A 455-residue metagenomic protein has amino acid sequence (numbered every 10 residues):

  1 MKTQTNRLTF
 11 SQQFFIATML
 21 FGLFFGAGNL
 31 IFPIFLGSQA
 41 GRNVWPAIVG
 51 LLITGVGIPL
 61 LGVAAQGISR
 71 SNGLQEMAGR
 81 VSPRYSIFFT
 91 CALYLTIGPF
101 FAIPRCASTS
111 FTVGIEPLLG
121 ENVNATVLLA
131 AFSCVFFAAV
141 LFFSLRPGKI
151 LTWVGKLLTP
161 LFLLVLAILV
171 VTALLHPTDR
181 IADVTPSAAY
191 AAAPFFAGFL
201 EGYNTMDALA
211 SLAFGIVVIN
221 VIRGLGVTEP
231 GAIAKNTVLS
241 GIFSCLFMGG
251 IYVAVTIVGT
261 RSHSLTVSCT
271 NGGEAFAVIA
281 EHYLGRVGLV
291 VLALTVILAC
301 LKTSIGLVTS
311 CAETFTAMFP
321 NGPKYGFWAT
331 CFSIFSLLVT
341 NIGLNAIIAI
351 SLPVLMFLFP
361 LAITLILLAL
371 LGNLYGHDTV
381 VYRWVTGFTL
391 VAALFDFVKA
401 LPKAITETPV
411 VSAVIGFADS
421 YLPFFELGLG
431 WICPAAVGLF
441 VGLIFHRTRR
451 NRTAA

Functional and structural regions predicted by a protein language model:
F15-F25, L95, T172-D179, A188-V255 (+4 more regions): Hydrophobic, membrane-embedded alpha-helices of multi-pass small-molecule transporters
G57, L61-G62, L161-A173, V238-H263 (+2 more regions): Selective recognition of specific alpha-helical transmembrane segments in multi-pass small-molecule
I68-N72, E76, V135-L158, G224-V227 (+2 more regions): Membrane-water interface regions at transmembrane-helix termini and the short interhelical loops of multi-pass membrane
G73-G79, I251-L301, V308, A317 (+1 more regions): TM-loop-TM module centered on a large, flexible mid-protein loop between adjacent transmembrane helices in multi-pass
P99, I103, L163-Y190, A208-L209 (+4 more regions): Hydrophobic alpha-helical segments and their helix-loop junctions in multi-pass secondary transporters
S144-A173, S351-I363, Y382-A392: Membrane-interface loop-to-helix entry segments
R146-L157, F195, V218-F247, S264-A277 (+2 more regions): Hydrophobic, small-residue-rich membrane helices and short re-entrant helix-turn-helix hairpins that build
H176, D378-A455: A generic transmembrane alpha-helix motif of multi-pass inner-membrane proteins
